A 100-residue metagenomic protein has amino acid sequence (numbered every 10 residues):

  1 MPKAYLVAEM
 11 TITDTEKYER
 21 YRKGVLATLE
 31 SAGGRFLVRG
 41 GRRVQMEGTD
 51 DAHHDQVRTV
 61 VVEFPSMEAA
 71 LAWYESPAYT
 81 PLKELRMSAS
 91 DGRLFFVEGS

Functional and structural regions predicted by a protein language model:
M1-S100: Conserved, structured core segments of small domains
